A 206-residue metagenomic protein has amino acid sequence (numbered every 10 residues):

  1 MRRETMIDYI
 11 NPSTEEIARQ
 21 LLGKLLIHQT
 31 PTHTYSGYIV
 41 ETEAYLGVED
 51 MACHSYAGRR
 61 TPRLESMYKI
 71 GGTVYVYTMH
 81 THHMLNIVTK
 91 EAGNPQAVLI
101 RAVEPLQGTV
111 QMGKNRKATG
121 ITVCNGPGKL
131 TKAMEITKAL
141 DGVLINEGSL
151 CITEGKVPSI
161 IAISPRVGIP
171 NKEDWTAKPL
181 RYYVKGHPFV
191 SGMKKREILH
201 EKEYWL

Functional and structural regions predicted by a protein language model:
M1-L206: Conserved, well-structured core segments that form or line functional sites
